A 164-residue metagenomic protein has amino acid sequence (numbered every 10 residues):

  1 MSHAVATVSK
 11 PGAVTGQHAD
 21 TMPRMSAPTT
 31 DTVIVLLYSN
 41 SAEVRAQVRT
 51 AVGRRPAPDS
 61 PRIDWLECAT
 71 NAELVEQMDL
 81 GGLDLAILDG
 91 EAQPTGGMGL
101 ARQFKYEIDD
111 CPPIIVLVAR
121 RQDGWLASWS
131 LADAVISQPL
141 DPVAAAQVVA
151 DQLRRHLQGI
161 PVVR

Functional and structural regions predicted by a protein language model:
D31-G53, A86: Conserved acidic segment of CheY-like receiver
S60-A69: Short hydrophobic/Thr-rich beta-strand motif most characteristic of the beta2 strand and flanking loop of CheY-like
C68-L85: Acidic, metal-coordinating helix/loop segments flanking the phosphotransfer/catalytic sites of two-component signaling
D84-K105: Conserved phosphotransfer microenvironments
I108-P113: His-Asp phosphorelay/catalytic-motif detector in bacterial-type signaling
A119-V135: Alpha4 helix (beta4-alpha4-beta5 surface) of REC/receiver domains from two-component response regulators
L140-V149: C-terminal output helix
A150-R164: The C-terminal output helix
